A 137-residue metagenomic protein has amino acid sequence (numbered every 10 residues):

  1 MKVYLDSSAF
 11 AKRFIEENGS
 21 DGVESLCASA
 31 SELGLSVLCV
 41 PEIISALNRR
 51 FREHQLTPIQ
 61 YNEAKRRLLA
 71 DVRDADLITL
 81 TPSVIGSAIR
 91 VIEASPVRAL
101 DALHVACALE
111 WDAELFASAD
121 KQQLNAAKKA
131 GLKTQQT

Functional and structural regions predicted by a protein language model:
M1-C39, R50-N62, A130: Short, well-structured N-terminal submotif of metal-dependent ribonuclease cores
K2, S25, V105-T137: Acidic, PIN/NYN-like endoribonuclease modules and their adjacent C-terminal/linker elements
F10, C39, V84, H104 (+1 more regions): Alpha-helix capping/helix-boundary segments
A30-L33, D74-D76, E110-L115: Short active-site oxyanion
V37-V40, E63-A94: Acidic catalytic patch
